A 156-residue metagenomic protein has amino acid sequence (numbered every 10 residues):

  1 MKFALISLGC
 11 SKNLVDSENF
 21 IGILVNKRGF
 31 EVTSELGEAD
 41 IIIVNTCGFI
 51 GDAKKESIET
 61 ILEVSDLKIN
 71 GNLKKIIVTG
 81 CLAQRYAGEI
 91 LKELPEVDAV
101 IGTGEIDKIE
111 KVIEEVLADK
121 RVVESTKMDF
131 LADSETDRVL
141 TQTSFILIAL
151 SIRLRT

Functional and structural regions predicted by a protein language model:
M1-T156: Proteins enriched for Cys/Gly/acidic motifs involved in redox and nucleic-acid/cofactor modification
